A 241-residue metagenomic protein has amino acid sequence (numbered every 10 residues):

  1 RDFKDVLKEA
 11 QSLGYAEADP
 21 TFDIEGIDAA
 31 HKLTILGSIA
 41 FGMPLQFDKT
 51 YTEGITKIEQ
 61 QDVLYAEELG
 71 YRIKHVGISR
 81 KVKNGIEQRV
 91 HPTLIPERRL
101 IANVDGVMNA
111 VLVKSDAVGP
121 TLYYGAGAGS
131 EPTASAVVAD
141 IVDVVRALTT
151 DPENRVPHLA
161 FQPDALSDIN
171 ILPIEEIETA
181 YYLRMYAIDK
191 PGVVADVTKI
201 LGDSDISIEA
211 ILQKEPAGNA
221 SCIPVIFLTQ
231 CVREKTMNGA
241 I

Functional and structural regions predicted by a protein language model:
R1: Adenosine-phosphate binding glycine-rich loop
K4-N103, M108-A110, G129: Substrate-binding/catalytic subdomain of NAD(P)-dependent oxidoreductase enzymes
A29, T133-A136: Catalytic-loop motifs flanking and including active-site residues across diverse enzymes
I55, G119-T121, G125-E131: Glycine-rich phosphate/pyrophosphate-binding beta-alpha loops
K74-H75, R89, L112, L122-Y124 (+3 more regions): Structured core elements
H91-D116, S130-E131, G202-A220: Low-complexity, glycine/alanine/valine/leucine- and proline-rich hydrophobic stretches
S115, T121-Y123, D143-R146: C-terminal transmembrane helices and immediately adjacent loops/tails of multi-pass membrane transport proteins
A136, I141, V145-I241: A conserved regulatory-domain signal marking ACT and ACT-like small-molecule sensing domains and adjacent regulatory
